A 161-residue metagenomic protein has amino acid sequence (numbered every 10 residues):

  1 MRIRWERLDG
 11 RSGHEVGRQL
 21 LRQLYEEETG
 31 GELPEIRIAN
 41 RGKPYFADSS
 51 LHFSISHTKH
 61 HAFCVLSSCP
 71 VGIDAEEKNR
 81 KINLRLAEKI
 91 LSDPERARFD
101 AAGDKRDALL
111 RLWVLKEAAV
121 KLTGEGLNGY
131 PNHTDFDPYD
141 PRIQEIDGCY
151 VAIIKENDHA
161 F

Functional and structural regions predicted by a protein language model:
M1-F161: Core catalytic alpha/beta fold that binds nucleotide/phospho-ligands
